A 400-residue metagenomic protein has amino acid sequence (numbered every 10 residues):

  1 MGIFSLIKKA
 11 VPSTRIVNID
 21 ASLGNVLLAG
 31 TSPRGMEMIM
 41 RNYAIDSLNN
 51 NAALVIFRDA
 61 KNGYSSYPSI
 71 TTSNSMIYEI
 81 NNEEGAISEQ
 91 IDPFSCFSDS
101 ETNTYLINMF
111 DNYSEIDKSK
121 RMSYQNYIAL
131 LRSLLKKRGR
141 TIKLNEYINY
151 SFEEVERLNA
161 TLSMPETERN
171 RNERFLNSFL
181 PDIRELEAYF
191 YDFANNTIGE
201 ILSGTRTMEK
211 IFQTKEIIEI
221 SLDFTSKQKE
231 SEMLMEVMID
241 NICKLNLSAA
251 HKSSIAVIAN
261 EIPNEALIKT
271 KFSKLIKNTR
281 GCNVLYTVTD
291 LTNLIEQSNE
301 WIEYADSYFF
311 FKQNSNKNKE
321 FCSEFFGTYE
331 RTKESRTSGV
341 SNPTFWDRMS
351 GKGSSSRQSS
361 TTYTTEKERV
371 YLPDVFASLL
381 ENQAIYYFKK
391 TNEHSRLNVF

Functional and structural regions predicted by a protein language model:
G2-S13, V17-C282, Q297, D374-L380 (+1 more regions): P-loop NTPase motor domains
I56, Y286, T332-S335: A generic structural-conservation signal
D59, Y286-N293: Conserved H-loop
N82-G85, D290-L291, Q313-N316: Short, acidic/turn-prone active-site loops that include or flank metal/cofactor- and phosphate-binding residues
I116-M122, S273, I295-F400: P-loop NTPase motor core of the ASCE superfamily
C282-V288, D306, Q313: Catalytic or ion-translocation cores adjacent to nucleophile or general acid/base/metal-coordination motifs in diverse
